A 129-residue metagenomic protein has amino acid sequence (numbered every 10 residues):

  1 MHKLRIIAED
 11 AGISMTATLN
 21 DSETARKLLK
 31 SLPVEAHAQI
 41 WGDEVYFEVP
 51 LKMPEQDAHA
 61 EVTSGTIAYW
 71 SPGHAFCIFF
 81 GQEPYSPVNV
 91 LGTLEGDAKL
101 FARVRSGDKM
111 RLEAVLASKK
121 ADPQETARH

Functional and structural regions predicted by a protein language model:
M1-K3, K109: Exposed beta-strand and adjacent loop surfaces of beta-rich binding modules that mediate intermolecular recognition
K3-E9: A short beta-strand micro-motif
D10-G12, G73: Glycine-centered tight beta-turn/hairpin loop motif at sheet-sheet or coil-to-beta transitions
A17, D21-T24, S31-H129: Glycine-rich active-site loops that engage anionic ligands at enzyme catalytic sites
